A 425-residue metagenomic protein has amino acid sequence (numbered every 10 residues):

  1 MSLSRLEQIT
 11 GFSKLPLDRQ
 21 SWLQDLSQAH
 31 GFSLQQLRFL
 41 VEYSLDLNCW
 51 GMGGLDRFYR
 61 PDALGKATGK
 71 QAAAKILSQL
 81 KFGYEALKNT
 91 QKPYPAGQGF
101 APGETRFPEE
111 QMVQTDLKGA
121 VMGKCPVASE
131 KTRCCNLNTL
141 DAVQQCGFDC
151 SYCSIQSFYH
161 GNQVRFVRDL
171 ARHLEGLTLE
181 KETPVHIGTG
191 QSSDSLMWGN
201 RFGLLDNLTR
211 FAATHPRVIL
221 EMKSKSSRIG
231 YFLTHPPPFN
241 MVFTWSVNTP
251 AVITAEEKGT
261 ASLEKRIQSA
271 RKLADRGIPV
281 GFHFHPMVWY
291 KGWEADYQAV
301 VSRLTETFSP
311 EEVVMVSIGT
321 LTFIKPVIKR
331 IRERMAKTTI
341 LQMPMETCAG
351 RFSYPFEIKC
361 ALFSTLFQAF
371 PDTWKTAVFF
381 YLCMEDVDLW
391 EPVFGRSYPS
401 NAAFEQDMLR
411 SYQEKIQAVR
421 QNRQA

Functional and structural regions predicted by a protein language model:
M1-N136: Flexible, acidic/Gly-rich N-terminal and inter-domain linker regions that tether and position cofactor-handling modules
T105, Q111-T132, S151-S246, K272: Conserved Radical SAM active-site core
S193-L196, S227-G230, M241-T260, P286-K291 (+2 more regions): Conserved radical SAM core fold
N200-L205, I229-P237, W293-V301, V327-R332 (+1 more regions): Distinct, well-ordered alpha-helical segments
T244-W245, W293-S309, K337-Q342, P392-A403: Short, electropositive alpha-helical surface patch
E257, V288-W293, V313-G350, E385-G395: Flexible glycine/acidic-rich beta-alpha junction loops that bind and position SAM and/or redox cofactors in anaerobic
R266-V327, A369-L382: Conserved C-terminal portion of the radical SAM core fold that forms the substrate/S-adenosylmethionine-binding
I340-Y412: C-terminal accessory regions of radical SAM enzymes
